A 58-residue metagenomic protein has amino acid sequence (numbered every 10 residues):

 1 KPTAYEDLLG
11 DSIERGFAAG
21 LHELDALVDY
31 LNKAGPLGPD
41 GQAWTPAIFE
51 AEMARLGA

Functional and structural regions predicted by a protein language model:
K1-L21: Short, highly charged
D11, R15-A18, D29, K33 (+1 more regions): Replace "anionic and nucleotidyl ligands
D25-P39: DNA-recognition alpha helix
P39-A58: Major-groove recognition helix of helix-turn-helix-like DNA-binding domains
